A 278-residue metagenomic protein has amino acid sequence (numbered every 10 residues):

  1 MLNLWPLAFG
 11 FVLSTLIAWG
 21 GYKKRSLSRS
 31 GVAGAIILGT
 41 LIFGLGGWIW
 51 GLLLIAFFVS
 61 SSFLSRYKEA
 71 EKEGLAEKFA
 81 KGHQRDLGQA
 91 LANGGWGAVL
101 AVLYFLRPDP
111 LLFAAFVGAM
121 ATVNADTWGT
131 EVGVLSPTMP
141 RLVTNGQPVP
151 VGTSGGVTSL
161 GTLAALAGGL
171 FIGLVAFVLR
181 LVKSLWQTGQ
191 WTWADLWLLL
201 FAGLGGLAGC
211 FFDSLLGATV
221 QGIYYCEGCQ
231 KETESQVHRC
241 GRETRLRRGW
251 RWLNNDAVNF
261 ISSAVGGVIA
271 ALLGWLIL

Functional and structural regions predicted by a protein language model:
M1-L278: Hydrophobic alpha-helical transmembrane segments
